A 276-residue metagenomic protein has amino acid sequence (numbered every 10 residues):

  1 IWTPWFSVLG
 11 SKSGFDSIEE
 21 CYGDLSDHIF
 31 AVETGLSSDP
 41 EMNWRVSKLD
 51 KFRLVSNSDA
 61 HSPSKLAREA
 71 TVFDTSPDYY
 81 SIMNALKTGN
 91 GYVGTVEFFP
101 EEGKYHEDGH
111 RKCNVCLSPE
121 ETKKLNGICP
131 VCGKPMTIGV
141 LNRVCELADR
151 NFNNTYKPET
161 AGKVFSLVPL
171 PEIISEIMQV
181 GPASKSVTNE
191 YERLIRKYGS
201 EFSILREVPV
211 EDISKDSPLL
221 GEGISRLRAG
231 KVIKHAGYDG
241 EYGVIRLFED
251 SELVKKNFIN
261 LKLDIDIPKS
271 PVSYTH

Functional and structural regions predicted by a protein language model:
I1-W5: Short, well-ordered beta-to-alpha junction loops that form the rim of enzyme active sites and present histidine/acidic
S7-Y274: Charged catalytic cores and adjacent phosphate/nucleic-acid-binding surfaces used for phosphate/nucleic-acid chemistry
